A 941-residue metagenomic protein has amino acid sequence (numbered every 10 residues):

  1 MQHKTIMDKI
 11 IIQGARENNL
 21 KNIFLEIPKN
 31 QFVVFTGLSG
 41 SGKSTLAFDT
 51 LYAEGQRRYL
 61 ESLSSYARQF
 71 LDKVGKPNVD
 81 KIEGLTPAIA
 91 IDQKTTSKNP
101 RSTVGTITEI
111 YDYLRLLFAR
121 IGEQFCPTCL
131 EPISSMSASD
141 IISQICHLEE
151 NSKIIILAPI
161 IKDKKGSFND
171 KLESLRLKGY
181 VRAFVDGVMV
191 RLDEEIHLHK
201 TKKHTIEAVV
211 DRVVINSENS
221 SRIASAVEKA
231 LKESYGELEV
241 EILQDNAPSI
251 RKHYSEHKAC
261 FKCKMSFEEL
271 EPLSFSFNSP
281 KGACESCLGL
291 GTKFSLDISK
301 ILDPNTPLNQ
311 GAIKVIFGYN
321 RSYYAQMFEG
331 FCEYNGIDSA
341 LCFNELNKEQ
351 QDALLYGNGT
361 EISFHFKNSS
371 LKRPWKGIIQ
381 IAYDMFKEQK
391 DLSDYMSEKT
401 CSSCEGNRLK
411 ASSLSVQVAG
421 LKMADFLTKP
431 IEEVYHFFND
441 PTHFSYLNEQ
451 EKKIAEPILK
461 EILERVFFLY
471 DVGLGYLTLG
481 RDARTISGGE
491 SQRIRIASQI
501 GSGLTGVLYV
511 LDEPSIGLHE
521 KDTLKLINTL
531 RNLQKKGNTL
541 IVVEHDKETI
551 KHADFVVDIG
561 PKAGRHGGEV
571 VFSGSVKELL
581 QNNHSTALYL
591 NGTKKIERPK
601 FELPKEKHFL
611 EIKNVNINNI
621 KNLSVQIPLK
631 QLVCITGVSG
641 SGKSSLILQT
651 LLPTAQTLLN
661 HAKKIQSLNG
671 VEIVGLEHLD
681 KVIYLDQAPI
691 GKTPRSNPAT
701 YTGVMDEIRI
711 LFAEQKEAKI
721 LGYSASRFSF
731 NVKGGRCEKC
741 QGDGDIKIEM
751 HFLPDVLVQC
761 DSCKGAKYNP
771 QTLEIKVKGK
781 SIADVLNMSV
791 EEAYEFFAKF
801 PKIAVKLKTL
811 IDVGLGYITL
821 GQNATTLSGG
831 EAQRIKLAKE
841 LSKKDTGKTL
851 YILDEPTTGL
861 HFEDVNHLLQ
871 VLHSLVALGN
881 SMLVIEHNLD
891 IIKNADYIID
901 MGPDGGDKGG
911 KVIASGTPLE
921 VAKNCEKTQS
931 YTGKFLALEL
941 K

Functional and structural regions predicted by a protein language model:
M1-K941: Conserved phosphate-binding elements of NTP-dependent enzyme cores
